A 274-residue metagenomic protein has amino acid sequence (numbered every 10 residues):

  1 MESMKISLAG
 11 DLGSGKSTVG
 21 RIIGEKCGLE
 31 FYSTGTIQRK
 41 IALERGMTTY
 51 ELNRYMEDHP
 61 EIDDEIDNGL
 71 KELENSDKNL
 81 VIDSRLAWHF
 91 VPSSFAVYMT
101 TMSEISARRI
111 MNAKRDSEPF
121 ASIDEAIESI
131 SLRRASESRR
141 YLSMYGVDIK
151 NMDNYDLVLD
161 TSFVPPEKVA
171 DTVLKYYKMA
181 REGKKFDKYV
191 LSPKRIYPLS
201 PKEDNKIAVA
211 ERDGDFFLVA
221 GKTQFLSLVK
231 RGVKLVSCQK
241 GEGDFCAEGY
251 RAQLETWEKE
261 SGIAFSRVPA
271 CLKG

Functional and structural regions predicted by a protein language model:
L8: Hydrophobic anchor at the beta1->P-loop junction of P-loop NTPases
S14: ATP-binding Walker
S17: Walker A/P-loop
T34-V91, E104-I105, E128, A135: ATP-dependent small-molecule kinase phosphotransfer cores that center on conserved nucleotide phosphate-binding segments
S93-K114, F120-L132: Conserved phosphate-donor/acceptor-positioning beta-strand/loop module used by diverse small-molecule
P119-V169: Small-molecule kinase domains that catalyze NTP-dependent phosphoryl transfer to phosphate-bearing small molecules
K178-F217, V229: Short alpha-helix boundary/capping and kink motifs at helix termini
D204-W257: A short, basic-hydrophobic beta/loop patch
